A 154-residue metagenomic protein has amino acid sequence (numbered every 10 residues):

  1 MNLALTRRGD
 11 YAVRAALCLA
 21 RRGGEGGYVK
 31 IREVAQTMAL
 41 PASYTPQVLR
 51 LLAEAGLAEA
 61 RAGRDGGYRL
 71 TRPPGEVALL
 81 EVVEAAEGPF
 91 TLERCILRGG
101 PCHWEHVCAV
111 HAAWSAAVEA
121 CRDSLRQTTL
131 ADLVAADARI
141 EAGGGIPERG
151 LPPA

Functional and structural regions predicted by a protein language model:
L3, R7-L40: N-terminal helix-turn-helix DNA-binding core of bacterial DNA-binding proteins
Q36, A53-E54: Alpha-helical residues within the helix-turn-helix
T45-A53: Basic amphipathic alpha-helical segments that dock to polyanions
E54-L57, A85: Residue cluster at the C-terminal edge of the helix-turn-helix DNA-binding motif
G56-T71: Beta-hairpin "wing" of winged helix-turn-helix
P74-G99, V110-E119: Conserved segment of winged-helix/HTH DNA-binding domains
G99-A154: C-terminal regulatory/oligomerization modules of transcriptional regulators
